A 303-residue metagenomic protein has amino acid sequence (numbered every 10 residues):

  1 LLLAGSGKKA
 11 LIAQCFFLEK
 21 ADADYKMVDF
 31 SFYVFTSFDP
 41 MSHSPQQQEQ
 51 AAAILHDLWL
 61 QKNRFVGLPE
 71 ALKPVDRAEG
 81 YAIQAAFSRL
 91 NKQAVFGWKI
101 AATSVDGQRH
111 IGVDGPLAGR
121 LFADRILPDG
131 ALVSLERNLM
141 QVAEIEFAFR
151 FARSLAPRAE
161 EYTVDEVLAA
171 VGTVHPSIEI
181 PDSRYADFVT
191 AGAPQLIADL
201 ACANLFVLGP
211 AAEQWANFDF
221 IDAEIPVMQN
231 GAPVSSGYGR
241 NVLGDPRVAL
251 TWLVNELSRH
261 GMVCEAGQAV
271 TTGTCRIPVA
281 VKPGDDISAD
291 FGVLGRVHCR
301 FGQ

Functional and structural regions predicted by a protein language model:
L2-A10: Extreme N-terminal basic, low-complexity initiation segments that serve as generic localization/processing leaders
K9, K20-A21, M27-F30: Polybasic, lysine-rich low-complexity intrinsically disordered segments
S42-D245, K282, D286, L294-Q303: Catalytic-core "active-site belt" of small-molecule-metabolizing enzymes, emphasizing His/Asp/Glu-rich regions
L250-P278: A conserved acidic, glycine/proline-rich C-terminal tail/linker
